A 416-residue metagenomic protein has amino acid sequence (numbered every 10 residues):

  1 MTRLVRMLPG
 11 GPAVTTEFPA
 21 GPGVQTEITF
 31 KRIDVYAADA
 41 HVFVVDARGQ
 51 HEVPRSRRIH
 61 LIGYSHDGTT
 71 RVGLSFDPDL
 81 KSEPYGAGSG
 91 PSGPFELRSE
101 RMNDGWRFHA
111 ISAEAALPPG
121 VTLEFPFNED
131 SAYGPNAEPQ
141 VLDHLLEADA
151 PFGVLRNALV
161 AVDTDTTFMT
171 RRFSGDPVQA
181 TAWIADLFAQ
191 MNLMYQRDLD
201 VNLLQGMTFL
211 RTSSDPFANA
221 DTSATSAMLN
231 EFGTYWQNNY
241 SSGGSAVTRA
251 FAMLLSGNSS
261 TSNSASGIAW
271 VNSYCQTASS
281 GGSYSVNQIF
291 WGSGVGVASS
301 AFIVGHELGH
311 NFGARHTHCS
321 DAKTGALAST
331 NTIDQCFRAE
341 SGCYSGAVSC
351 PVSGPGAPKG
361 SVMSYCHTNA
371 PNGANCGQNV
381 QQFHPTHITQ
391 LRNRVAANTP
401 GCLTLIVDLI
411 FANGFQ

Functional and structural regions predicted by a protein language model:
M1-L4, V407-Q416: Boundary/junction segments of secreted and surface-exposed precursor proteins
M1-R101: N-terminal prosegments of processed precursors
A37-H41, T167-R172, S262-S264, A370-V380: Short, solvent-exposed loop/turn elements at domain surfaces
Y64-S65, S89, E100, I111 (+6 more regions): Active-site-proximal beta-strand/loop segments in catalytic clefts of secreted hydrolases
R107-A278: Fold-level signature of zinc-dependent metallopeptidase catalytic domains
A180-W183, L187, S300-V304, L308 (+2 more regions): Stable alpha-helical elements in mature extracytoplasmic
G206-N230, G282-Q378: The catalytic-center signature of Zn2+-dependent metalloproteases
F302, Q378-A412: A recurrent domain-boundary module in secreted/ectodomain proteins
